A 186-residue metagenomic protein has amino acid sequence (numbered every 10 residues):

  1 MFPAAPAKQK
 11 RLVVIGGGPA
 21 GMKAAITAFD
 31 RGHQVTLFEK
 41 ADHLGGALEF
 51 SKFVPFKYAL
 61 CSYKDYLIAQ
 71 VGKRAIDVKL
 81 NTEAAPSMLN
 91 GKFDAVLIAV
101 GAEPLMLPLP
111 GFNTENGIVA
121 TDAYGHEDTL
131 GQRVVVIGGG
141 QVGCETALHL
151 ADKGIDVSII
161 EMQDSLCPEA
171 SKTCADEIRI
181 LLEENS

Functional and structural regions predicted by a protein language model:
M1-V13, A47-A69, I76, F93-P110: Ferredoxin-type iron-sulfur electron-transfer modules and their immediate structural context
P6-K40, L44, L80-G91, V100-L109 (+2 more regions): Rossmann-like dinucleotide/flavin-binding elements
G32, A75, K92, S186: Conserved functional loop/turn residues at catalytic and ligand-binding sites
L37-R74, L148-S186: Rossmann-like dinucleotide-binding cores of NAD(P)H-dependent redox enzymes
K73-I76, A84: Electropositive, surface-exposed helix/loop patches at the edges of structured domains that serve as adaptable
